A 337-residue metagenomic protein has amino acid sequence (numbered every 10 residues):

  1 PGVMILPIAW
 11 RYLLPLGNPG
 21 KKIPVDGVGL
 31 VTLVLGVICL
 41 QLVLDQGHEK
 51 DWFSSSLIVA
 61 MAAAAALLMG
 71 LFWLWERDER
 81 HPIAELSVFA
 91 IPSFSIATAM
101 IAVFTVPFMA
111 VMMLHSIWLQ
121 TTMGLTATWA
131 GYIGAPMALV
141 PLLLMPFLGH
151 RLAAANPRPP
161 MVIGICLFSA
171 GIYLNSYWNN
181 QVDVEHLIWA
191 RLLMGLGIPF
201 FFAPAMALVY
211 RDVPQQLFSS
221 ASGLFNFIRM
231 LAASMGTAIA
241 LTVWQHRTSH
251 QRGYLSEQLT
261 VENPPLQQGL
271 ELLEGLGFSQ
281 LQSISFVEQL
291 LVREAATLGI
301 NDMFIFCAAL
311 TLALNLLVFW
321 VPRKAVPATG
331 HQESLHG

Functional and structural regions predicted by a protein language model:
P1-G29: Helix-loop-helix hairpins in multi-pass membrane proteins, especially solute transporters
P1-W10, L33, M61-L68, D302-F319: Symmetry-related core transmembrane helices of the 12-TM Major Facilitator Superfamily/SLC fold
V3-R11, M69-L74, P146, Y173-S176 (+4 more regions): Membrane-embedded alpha-helical segments of multi-pass transporters/permeases
P7, I38, L143-F147, P204 (+3 more regions): Residue-level hotspots within transmembrane alpha-helices of multi-pass secondary transporters
V25-L30, Q41-L42, K50-F218, G330-G337: Transmembrane core module of solute transporters
L44, L119-Q120, R151-L152, I239 (+1 more regions): Interfacial helix-cap and linker-helix signal at transmembrane-aqueous boundaries of multi-pass secondary transporters
R229-R323, E333-G337: Hydrophobic transmembrane architecture of multi-pass small-molecule transporters
